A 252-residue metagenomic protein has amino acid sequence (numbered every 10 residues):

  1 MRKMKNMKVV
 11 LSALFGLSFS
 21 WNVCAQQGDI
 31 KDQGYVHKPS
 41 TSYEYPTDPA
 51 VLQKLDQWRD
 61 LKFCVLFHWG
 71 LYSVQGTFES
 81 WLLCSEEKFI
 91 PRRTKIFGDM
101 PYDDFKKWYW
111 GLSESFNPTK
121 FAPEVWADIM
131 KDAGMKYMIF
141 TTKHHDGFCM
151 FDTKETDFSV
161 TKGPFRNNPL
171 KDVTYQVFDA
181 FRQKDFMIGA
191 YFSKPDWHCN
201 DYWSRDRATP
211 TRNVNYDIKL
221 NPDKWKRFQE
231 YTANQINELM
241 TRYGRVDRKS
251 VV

Functional and structural regions predicted by a protein language model:
M1-G28: Bacterial Sec-dependent N-terminal signal peptides
Q26-V252: Mature catalytic domains of secreted/periplasmic carbohydrate-active enzymes
